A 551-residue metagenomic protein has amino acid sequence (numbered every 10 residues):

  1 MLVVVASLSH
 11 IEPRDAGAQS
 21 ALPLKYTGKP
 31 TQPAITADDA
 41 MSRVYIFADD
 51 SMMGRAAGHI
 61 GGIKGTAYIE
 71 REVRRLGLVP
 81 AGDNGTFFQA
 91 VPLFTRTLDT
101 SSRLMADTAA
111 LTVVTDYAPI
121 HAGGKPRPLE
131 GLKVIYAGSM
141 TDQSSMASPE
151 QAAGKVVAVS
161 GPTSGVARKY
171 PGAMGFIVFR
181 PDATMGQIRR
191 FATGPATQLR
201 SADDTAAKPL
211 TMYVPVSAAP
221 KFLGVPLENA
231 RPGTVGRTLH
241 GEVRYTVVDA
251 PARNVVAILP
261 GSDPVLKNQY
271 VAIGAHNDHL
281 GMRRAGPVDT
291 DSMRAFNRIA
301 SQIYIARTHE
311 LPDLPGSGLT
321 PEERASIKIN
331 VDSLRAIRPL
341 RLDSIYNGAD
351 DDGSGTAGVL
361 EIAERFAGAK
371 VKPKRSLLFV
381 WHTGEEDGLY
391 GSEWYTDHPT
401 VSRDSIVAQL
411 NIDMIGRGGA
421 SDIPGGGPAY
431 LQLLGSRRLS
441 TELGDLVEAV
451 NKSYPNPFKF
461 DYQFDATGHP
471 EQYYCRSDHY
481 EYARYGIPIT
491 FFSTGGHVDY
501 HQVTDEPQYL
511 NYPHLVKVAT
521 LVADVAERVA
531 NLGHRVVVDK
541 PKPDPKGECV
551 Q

Functional and structural regions predicted by a protein language model:
G17-P80, A285, G316-V331, D539 (+1 more regions): N-terminal hydrophobic or amphipathic helices/low-complexity stretches enriched in small/hydrophobic/Pro/Gly
Y26-A34, D50-I60, A90-P92, Y136-A137 (+11 more regions): Second-shell loop/turn segments in exported
M53-V156, G161, E242-V247, P251-N254 (+4 more regions): Noncatalytic luminal/extracellular "stalk/propeptide" segments of secretory-pathway proteins
G58, S102, A147-P149, K169-Y170 (+7 more regions): Short, solvent-exposed loop/turn and secondary-structure capping segments
V113, R200, P209-M212, S217-K221 (+2 more regions): Metal-dependent peptidase/peptidase-like ectodomains
R180, L199-N254: Long, well-ordered, tryptophan-enriched scaffold segments
P251-N254, G281-R284, R294, I299-E442: Acidic/histidine-rich catalytic neighborhood of metal-dependent amide-processing enzymes
S493-Q551: His/Asp/Glu-rich mid-to-C-terminal helical/loop segments that flank catalytic regions of hydrolases
